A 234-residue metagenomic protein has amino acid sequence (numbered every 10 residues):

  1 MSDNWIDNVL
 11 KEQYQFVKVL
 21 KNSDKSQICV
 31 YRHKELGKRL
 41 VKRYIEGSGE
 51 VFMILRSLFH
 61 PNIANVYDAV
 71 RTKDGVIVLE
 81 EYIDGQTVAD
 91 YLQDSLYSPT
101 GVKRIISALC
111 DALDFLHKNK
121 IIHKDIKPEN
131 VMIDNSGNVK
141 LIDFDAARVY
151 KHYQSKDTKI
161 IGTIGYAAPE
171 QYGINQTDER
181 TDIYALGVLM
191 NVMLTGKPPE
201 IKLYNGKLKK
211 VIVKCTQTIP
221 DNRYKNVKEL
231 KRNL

Functional and structural regions predicted by a protein language model:
Q15-M53: ATP-binding glycine-rich loop module of kinase domains
F59-D68: Conserved HxN/HPN-centered segment at the entrance to the catalytic loop of eukaryotic protein kinase-like domains
K73-T87, Y91: Conserved short submotifs of the Hanks-type protein kinase catalytic core that shape the nucleotide-binding pocket
I105-I106: Activation segment signature within eukaryotic-like protein kinase domains
H117-I133: Catalytic-loop of the protein kinase fold
D157-E170: Conserved activation segment of eukaryotic-like protein kinases, specifically the C-terminal portion of the activation
D182: Conserved catalytic-loop aspartate of Hanks-type protein kinases
